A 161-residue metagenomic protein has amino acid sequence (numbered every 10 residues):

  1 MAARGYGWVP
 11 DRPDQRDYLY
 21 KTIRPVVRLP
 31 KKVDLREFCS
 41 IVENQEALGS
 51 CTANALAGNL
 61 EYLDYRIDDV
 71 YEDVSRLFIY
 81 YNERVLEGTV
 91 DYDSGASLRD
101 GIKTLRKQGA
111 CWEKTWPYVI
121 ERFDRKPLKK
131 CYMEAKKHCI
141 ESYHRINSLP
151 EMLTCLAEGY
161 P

Functional and structural regions predicted by a protein language model:
M1-V33: N-terminal zymogen propeptides
M1-Y6, L29-K31, E37, G58-E61 (+1 more regions): Predominantly the structural core of cysteine protease catalytic domains
T22, E37, Y81: Pocket-edge structural micro-motifs
V33-A47: Asp/Glu-centered strand-loop micro-motifs enriched in Gly/Pro and often flanked by an aromatic residue
Q45, G49, E72, D91-L98: Solvent-exposed, acidic/flexible segments
Q45-D69: Alpha-helical support elements that line or immediately flank enzyme active sites and cofactor-binding pockets
S50-A53, F78, T104, P161: Structural recognition of the beta-strand scaffold that forms the well-ordered cores of secreted hydrolase catalytic
Y71-E87: Acidic helix-start/capping segments at beta-turn-to-alpha-helix junctions
